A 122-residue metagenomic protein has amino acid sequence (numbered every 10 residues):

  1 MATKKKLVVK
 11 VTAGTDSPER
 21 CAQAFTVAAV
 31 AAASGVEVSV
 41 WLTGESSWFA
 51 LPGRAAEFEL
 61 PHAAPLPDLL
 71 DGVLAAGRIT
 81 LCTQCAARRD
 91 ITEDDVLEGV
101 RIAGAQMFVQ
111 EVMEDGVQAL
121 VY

Functional and structural regions predicted by a protein language model:
K6, E37-S39, R78: Residues at the starts of beta-strands that form the adenosine-phosphate
V8-A22, G53-R54: Short, glycine-rich nucleotide/cofactor-binding loops
C21-S34: Histidine-anchored nucleotide/phosphate-binding helix
S34-F49: Small/aliphatic-rich secondary-structure junction motif
S46-L60: N-terminal beta-loop-helix "entrance" segment that forms/cooperates in small-molecule cofactor or anionic ligand
A56-A86: A glycine-rich helix N-cap at a beta->alpha junction
T80, R89, E93-L97, R101-M113: A short aromatic-anchored loop/beta-hairpin motif
L120-Y122: Aromatic- and Gly/Pro-rich donor/ligand-binding loops that form nucleotide- or phosphate-bearing donor binding pockets
